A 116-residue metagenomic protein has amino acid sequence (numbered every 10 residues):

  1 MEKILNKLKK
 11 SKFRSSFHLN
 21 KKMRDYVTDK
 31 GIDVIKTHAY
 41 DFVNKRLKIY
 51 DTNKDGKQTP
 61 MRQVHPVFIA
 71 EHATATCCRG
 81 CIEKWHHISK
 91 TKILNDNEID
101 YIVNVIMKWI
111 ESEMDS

Functional and structural regions predicted by a protein language model:
M1-V43: Core of compact, soluble alpha-helical bundle domains
K54-T74: Immediate flanking context of iron-sulfur cluster ligation sites
G80-D100: Iron-sulfur (Fe-S) cluster-binding segments and ferredoxin-like electron-carrier domains, especially [2Fe-2S]
Y101-S116: Short Fe-S-cluster ligation motifs
